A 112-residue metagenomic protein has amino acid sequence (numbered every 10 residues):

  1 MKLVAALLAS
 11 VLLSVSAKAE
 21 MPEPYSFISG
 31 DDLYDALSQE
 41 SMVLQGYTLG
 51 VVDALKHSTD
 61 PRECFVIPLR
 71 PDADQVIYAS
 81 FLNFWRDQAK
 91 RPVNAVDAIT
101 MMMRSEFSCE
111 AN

Functional and structural regions predicted by a protein language model:
M1-K2: N-terminal hydrophobic targeting signals that begin at the initiator methionine
A5-S14: Bacterial N-terminal signal peptides
A9, D53, K90-R91: A generic structural signal for solvent-exposed, polar alpha-helical segments
E20-N83, M102: Short N-proximal segments of mature Sec-exported proteins
Y78-N112: Surface-exposed, polar helix/loop patches in the mature regions of secreted/periplasmic/lumenal proteins that form
